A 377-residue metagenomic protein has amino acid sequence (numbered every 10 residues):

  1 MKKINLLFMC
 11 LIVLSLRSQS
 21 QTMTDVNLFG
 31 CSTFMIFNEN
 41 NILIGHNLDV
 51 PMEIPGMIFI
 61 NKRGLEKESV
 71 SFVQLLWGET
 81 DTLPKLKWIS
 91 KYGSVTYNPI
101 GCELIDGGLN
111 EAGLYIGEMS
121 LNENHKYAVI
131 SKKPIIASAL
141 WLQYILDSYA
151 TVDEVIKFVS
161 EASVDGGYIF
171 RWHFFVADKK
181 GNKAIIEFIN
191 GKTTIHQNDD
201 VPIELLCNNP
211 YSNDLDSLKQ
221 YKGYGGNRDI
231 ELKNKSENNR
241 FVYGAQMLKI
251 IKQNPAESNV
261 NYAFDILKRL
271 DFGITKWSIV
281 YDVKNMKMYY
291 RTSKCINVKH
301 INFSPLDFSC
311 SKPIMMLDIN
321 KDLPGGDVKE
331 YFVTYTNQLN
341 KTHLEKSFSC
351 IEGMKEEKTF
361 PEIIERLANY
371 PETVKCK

Functional and structural regions predicted by a protein language model:
M1-T22: Bacterial Sec-dependent N-terminal signal peptides
T22-Y97, C102, M119-D147, W172 (+1 more regions): C-terminal, well-structured catalytic/ligand-binding subdomain of enzymes
N41, N110-Y115: Beta-strand-turn-beta hairpins that frame and shape the catalytic cleft of phosphate-ester-processing enzymes
D106-G108: Core nucleotidyl-transferase/polymerase catalytic module
L142, L146-S160, V164: Short N-terminal edge-element motif at the start of the domain
K157-F175, N182: Secretory/export targeting leaders with adjacent low-complexity proregions
